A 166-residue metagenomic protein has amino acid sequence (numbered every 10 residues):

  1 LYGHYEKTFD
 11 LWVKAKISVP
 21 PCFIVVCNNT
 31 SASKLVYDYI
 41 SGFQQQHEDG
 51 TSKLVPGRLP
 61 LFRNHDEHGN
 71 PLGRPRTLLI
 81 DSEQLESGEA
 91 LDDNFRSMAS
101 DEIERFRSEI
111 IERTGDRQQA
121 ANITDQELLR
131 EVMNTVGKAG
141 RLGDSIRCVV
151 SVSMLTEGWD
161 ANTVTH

Functional and structural regions predicted by a protein language model:
L1-H166: RecA-like P-loop NTPase motor core of helicase/translocase proteins
